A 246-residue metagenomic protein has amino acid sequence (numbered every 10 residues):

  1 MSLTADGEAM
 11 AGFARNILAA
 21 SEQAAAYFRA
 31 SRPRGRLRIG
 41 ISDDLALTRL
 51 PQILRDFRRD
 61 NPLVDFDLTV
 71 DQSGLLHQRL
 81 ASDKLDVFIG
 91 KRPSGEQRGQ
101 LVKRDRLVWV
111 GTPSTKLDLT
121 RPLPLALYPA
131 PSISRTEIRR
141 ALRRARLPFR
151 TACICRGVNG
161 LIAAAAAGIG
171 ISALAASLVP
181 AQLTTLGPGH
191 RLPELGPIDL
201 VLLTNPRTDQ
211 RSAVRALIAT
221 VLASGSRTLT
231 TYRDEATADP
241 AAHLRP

Functional and structural regions predicted by a protein language model:
S2-A30: Alpha-helical "hinge/linker" immediately C-terminal to small N-terminal DNA-binding modules
T4-G7, L80-A81, I138, A163-G168: Hydrophobic residues within well-ordered alpha-helices
R34-G95, C155: Central regulatory/effector-binding core of bacterial HTH transcription factors
A81-F88, L107, A165-I171: Alpha-to-beta junction loops
E96-Q100, A166-D209: Beta-alpha-beta core module
Q97-A130, R140: Flexible hinge/capping segments at coil-to-helix
P124-A145, Q210-V214: Secondary-structure junction motif
R191-R233: A late-sequence structural motif
